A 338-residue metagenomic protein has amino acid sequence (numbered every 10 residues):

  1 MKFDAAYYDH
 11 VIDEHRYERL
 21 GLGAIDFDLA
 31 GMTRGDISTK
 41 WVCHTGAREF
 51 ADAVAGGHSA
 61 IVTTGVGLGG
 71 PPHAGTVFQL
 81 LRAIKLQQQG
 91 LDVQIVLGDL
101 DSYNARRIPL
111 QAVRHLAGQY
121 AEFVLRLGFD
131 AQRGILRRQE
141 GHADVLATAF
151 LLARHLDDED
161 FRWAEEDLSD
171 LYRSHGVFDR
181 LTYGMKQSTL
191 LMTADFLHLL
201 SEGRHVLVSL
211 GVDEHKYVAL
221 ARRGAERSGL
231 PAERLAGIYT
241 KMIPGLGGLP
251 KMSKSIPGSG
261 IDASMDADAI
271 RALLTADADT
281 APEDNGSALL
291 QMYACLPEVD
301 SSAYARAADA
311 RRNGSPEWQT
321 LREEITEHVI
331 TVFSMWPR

Functional and structural regions predicted by a protein language model:
M1-I61, L68-T193: N-terminal Rossmann-like or analogous alpha/beta NTP/dinucleotide-binding catalytic cores that position adenine
V62-G65, L200: Short beta-strands and strand-loop turn motifs
T63, V96, L136-R138, S209 (+1 more regions): Extended hydrophobic secondary-structure segments that form protein cores and membrane-embedded regions
G69, D144-T148, E159-P337: Active-site cores that bind ATP or allylic diphosphates and position pyrophosphate for catalysis
